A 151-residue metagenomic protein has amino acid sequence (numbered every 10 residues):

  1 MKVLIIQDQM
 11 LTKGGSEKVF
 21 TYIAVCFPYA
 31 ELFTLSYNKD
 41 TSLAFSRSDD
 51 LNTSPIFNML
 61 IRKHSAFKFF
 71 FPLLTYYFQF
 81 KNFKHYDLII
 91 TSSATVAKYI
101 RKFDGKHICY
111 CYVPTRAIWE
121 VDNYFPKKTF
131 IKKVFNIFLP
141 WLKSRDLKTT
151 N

Functional and structural regions predicted by a protein language model:
M1-K13, L35-S36: Nucleotide-activated donor-dependent transferases that construct or modify glycoconjugates
V3, Y29-A30, H107: Hydrophobic anchor at the start of a short beta-strand that flanks the dinucleotide cofactor-binding loop
T12-K13, D40-S42, A97-R101, R116-W119: Short catalytic/ligand-binding loop motif for oxyanion handling, primarily in non-cytosolic enzymes, centered on
S16-C26: Short amphipathic alpha-helix
A24-F27, F83-K84, Y99-D104, T150: Short, conserved loop/helix-junction motifs that constitute active-site signature segments in enzyme catalytic cores
Y29-K98: Active-site donor-binding segments of glycosyltransferases and PAPS-dependent sulfotransferases
L88-T91, R101-T129: Active-site proximal beta-strand in glycosyltransferases
K127, K132-N151: Membrane-proximal helix-turn-helix segments that form the acceptor-binding/catalytic region of lipid-linked
